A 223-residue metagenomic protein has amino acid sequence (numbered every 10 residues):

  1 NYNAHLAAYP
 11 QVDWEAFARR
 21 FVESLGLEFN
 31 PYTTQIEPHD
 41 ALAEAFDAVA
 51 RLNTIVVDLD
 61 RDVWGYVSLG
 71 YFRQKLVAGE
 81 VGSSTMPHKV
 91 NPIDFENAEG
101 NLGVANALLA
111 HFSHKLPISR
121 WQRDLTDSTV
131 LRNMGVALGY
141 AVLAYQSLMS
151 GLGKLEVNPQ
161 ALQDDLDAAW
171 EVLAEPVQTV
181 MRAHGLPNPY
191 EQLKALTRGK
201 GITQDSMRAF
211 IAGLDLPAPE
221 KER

Functional and structural regions predicted by a protein language model:
N1-K115: Internal glycine-rich alpha/beta core junctions
V81-R223: Catalytic-core signal marking the mid-to-C-terminal active-site face
